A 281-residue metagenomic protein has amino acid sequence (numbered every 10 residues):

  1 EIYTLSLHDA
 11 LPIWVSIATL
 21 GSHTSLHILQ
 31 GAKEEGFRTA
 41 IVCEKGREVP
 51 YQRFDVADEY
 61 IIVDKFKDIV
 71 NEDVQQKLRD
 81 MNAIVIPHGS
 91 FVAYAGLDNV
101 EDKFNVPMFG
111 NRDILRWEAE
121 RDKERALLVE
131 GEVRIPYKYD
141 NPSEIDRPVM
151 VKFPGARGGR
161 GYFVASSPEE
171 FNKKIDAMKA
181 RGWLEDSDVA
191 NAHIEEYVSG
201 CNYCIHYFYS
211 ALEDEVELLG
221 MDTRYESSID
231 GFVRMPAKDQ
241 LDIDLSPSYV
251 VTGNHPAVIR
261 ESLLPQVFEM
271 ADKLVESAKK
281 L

Functional and structural regions predicted by a protein language model:
E1-D9: Single conserved hydrophobic/aromatic residue that forms the stacking wall/gate of nucleotide- or nucleobase-binding
S25-Q30, E48-P50: Short N-terminal binding/cap micro-motifs at the start of the first secondary-structure element
F37-G46: Short internal beta-strands
R47-M150, A156-R157, S167: Conserved N-proximal alpha/beta basic substrate-recognition cap immediately N-terminal to, or forming the N-lobe
R134-P136, P168-C204, L274-L281: Conserved ATP-binding module of the ATP-grasp superfamily
V149-M178, A192, N202-C204, S228-V258: Glycine-rich phosphate-binding loop of ATP-grasp-fold ATP-dependent ligases
Y207-K280: ATP-dependent carboxylate/phosphate-activation module, predominantly the ATP-grasp catalytic core and closely related
